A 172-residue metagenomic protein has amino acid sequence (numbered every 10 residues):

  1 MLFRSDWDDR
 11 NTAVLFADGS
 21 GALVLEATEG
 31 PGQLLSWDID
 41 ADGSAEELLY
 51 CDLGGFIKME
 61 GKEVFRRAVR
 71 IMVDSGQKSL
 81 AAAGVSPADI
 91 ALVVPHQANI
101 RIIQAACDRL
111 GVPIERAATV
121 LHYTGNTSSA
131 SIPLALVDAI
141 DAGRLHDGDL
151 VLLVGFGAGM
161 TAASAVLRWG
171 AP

Functional and structural regions predicted by a protein language model:
M1-L2: Short, small-residue-biased leader/transition segments that mark boundaries at the very start of proteins
W7-D74, F156, R168-P172: Condensing-enzyme catalytic core mediating Claisen C-C bond formation in acyl metabolism
L34-D40, A81, V94-I100: Short N-terminal helix-initiation segments at or just after the protein's N-terminus
C51-A91, R101-L110, A135, A139 (+1 more regions): Conserved active-site "lid/cap" helical segment
A91-P172: Claisen-condensing/thiolase-fold acyl-transfer catalytic domains that form or cleave C-C bonds in fatty acid
